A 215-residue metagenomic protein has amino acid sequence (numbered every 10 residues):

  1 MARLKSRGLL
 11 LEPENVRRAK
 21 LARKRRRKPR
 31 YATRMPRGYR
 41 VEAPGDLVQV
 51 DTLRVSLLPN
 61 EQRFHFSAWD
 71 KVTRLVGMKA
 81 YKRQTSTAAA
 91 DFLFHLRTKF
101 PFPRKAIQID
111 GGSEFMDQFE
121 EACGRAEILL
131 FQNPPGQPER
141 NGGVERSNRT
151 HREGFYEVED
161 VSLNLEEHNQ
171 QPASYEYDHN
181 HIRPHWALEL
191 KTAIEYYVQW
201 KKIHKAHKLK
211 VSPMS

Functional and structural regions predicted by a protein language model:
M1-D46, E121, Q137-P138, I194-H204: Basic, flexible linker segments flanking DNA-binding modules in nucleic acid-interacting mobile-element proteins
S6, L11-P13, V55, N60 (+4 more regions): Generic detector of low-complexity/intrinsically disordered segments and short hydrophobic N-terminal stretches
R7, R18-A22, W69, L96-K99 (+1 more regions): Juxtamembrane/interface motifs at transmembrane-helix termini
R27-T33, R37, A126, T150-S215: C-terminal domain-tail junction helix/linker
E42-Q49, R54-S67, K71-D178, H204: RNase H-like DDE/DDD metal-dependent nuclease/strand-transfer catalytic core used by mobile genetic elements
